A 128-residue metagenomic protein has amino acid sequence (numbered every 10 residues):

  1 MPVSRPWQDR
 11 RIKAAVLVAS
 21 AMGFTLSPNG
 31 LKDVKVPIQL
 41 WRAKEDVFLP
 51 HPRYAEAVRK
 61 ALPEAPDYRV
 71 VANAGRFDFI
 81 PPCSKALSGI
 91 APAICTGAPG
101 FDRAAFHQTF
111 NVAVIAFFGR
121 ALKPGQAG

Functional and structural regions predicted by a protein language model:
M1-D9, M22-F24: Serine-dependent carboxylesterase/thioesterase catalytic core of lipase-like alpha/beta-hydrolase/SGNH enzymes
R10-S20: A conserved short beta-strand
R11, R53, A57, T109 (+1 more regions): Extracytoplasmic/secreted proteins, especially bacterial periplasmic and envelope-associated proteins
V18-A19, W41, V71-A72: Alpha/beta-hydrolase-fold catalytic nucleophile elbow
M22-F24, E45-L49, R76-F77: Acidic catalytic loop of the alpha/beta-hydrolase fold
N29-G30, V36, P50-K60, C83: Short alpha-helix in the alpha/beta-hydrolase fold that links the catalytic acid
V34, L40-R42: Short beta-strand/loop motif that positions the catalytic acidic residue of the alpha/beta-hydrolase fold
A74, S84-G128: Catalytic active-site module of serine/aspartate enzymes centered on a nucleophile-bearing elbow/loop
